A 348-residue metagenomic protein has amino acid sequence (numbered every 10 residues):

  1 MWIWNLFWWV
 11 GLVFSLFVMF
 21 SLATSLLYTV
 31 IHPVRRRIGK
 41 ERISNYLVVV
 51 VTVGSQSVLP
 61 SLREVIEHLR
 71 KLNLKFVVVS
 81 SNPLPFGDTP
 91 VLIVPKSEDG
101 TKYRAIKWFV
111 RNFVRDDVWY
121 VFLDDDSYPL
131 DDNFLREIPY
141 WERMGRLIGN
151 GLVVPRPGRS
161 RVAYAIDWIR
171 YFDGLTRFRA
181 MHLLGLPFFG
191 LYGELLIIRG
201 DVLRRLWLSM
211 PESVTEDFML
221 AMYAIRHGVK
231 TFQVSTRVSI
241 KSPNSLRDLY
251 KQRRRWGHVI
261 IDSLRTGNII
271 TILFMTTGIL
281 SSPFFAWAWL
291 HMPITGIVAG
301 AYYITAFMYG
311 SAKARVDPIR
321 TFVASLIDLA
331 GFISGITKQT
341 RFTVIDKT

Functional and structural regions predicted by a protein language model:
W2-L16, L27-R35, K40, L273-D346: Membrane-embedded multi-pass helical conduit in multi-pass membrane proteins, especially envelope-biosynthetic
A23-L74, N82-T89, T343-K347: N-terminal signal-anchor transmembrane helix
L84-V114: Active-site-proximal specificity loops/subdomain of glycosyltransferases
D99-F109, I138-R205, P211, Y250 (+1 more regions): Long helical/loop segments within the catalytic core of UDP-sugar-dependent glycosyltransferases, especially the large
Y120: Short aromatic/hydrophobic "clamp" motif used to bind/position activated sugar donors
D124-Y140: Acidic donor-binding/catalytic loop of UDP-sugar-dependent glycosyltransferases, especially processive GT2
S213-L220: Acidic donor-binding loop at a coil-to-helix junction in glycosyltransferase catalytic cores that engages
A221-S239: Catalytic donor-sugar/metal-binding loop of nucleotide-sugar-dependent glycosyltransferases
